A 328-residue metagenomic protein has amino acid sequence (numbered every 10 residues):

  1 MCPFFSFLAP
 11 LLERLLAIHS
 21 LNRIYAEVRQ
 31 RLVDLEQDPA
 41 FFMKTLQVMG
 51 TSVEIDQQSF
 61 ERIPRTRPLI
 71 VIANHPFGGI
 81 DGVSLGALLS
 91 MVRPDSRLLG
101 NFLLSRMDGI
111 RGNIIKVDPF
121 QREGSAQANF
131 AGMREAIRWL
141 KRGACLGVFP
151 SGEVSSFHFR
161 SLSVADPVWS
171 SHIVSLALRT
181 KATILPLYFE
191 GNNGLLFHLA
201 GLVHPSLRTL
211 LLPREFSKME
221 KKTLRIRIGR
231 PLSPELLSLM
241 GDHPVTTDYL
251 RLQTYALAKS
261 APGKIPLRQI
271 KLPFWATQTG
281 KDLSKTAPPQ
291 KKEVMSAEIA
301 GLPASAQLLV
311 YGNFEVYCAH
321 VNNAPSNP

Functional and structural regions predicted by a protein language model:
M1-I72, G82-S84, M91-R93, R111-G112 (+2 more regions): Membrane-anchoring hydrophobic helices of lipid-metabolizing enzymes
R14, L46-T51, R122-Q127, L162-S163: Short, flexible loop segments at the rims of nucleotide/cofactor-binding pockets, characterized by
I70-I72, K116, G147-F149: Structural motif
H75-G79, V154-S155: Gly/Ser/Thr-rich loops at beta-strand to alpha-helix junctions that form or flank small-molecule/cofactor-binding
I80-A87, H172-S175: Short amphipathic alpha-helical face segments that pack within enzyme cores and frequently flank/anchor catalytic
A87-S90, V164-D166: Glycine-rich, phosphate-binding/catalytic loops in enzymes
S90, P94-N129, M133-A136, L140: Conserved nucleotide-cofactor-binding alpha/beta core module
F130-C318: Non-catalytic C-terminal accessory region of glycerolipid acyltransferases and related lyso-lipid remodeling enzymes
